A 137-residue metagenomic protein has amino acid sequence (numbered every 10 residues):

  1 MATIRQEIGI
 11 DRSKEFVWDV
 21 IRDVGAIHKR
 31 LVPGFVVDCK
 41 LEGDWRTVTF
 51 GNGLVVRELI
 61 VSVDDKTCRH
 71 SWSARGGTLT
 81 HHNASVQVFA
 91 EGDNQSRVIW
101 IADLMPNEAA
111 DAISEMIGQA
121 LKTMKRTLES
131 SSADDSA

Functional and structural regions predicted by a protein language model:
M1-K40, A137: Hydrophobic ligand-binding cavity/cleft-lining segments
E15, D19, E115, K122 (+1 more regions): Replace "anionic and nucleotidyl ligands
A26, V32-D38, E42, H81 (+2 more regions): Hydrophobic, well-ordered secondary-structure segments that either form specific early membrane-associated helices used
R30, L41-G43, K66-W72: Short Pro/Gly-enriched beta-strand edge/turn motifs at strand-loop
P33-L59: Generic amphipathic, hydrophobic interface segment in small proteins and small subunits
T49-Q95, I99-P106, G118, R126 (+1 more regions): Hydrophobic-ligand binding "helix-grip"
E108-M116: Short alpha-helix boundary/capping segments
